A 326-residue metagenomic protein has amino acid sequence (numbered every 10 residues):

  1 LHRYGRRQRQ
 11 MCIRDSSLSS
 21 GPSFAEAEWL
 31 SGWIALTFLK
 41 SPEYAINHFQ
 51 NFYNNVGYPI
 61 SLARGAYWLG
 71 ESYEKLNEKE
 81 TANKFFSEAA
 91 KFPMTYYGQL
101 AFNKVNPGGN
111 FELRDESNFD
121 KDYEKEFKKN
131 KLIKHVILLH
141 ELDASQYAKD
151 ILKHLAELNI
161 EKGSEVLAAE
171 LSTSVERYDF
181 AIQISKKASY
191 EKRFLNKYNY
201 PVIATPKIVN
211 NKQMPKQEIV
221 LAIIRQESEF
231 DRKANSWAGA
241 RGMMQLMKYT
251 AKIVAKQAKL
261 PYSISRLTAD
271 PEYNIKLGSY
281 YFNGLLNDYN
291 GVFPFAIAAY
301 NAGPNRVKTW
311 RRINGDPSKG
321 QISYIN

Functional and structural regions predicted by a protein language model:
L1-D15: Single conserved hydrophobic/aromatic residue that forms the stacking wall/gate of nucleotide- or nucleobase-binding
R6, S20-L30, G57-A66, K79 (+4 more regions): Generic helix N-cap/helix-start motif at coil->alpha-helix transitions
R14-S23, A35-F38, Q50-P59, F86-P93 (+3 more regions): Solenoid-like repeat scaffolds
A35-L36, A66, Y73, L139 (+1 more regions): Residue at a conserved register position within TPR or TPR-like alpha-solenoid repeats
F85, A89-F92, F102, G291 (+1 more regions): Catalytic and substrate-binding regions of cell-wall glycan-acting enzymes that process beta-1,4-linked
P215-K233, L246, G278-Y280, P294-A302: Short, functionally critical alpha-helical segments immediately adjacent to catalytic or ligand/cofactor-binding
I219-V220, N235-Y262, P271-N283, N305: Substrate-binding/active-site groove segments that recognize and process beta-1,4-linked N-acetyl-hexosamine
